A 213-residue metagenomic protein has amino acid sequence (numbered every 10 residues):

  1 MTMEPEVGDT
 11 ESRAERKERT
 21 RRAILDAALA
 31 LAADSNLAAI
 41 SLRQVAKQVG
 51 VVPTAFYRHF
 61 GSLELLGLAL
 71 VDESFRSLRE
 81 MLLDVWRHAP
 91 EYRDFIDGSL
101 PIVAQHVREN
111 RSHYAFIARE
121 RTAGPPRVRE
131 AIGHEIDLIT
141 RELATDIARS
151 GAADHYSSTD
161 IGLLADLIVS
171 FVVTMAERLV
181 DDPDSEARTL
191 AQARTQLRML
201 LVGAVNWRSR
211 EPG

Functional and structural regions predicted by a protein language model:
M1-G8, Q105, R141-A152, E177-G213: C-terminal peripheral helix-coil segments that are non-catalytic and often amphipathic
D9-R13, D34, D72-G98, Y114 (+2 more regions): Amphipathic alpha-helical linker/stalk segments
R13, T20-A23, A27, L164: N-terminal positioning helix adjacent to the helix-turn-helix/winged-helix DNA-binding module
A23, L31-L65, A69: Helix-turn-helix
A32, G67-S74, I117, I139: Alpha-helical DNA-contacting segments of helix-turn-helix folds
A69, L83-E109, I161-I168, L190 (+1 more regions): Hydrophobic alpha-helical connector segments
R79, P126-A152, G162-T174, A191 (+1 more regions): Amphipathic alpha-helical packing segments from all-alpha helical-bundle domains
V107-R127, A144, E177-D181: Amphipathic alpha-helical segments used for helix-helix packing
